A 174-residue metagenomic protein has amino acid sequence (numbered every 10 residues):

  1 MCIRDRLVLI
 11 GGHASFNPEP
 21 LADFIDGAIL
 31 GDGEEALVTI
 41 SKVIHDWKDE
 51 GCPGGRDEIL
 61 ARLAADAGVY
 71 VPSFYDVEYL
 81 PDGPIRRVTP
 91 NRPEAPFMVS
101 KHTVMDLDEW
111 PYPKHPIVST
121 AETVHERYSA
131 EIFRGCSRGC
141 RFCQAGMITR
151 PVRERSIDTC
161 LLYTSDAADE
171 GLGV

Functional and structural regions predicted by a protein language model:
M1-D5, Y163-A168: Conserved small/polar residues in nucleotide/adenosyl-binding loops
I3-N91: Glycine-rich beta-alpha loop elements in corrinoid/cobalamin-binding modules across cobalamin-dependent enzymes
I25, R134, A168: Single, functionally critical "micro-switch" positions that shape active/binding sites and transmembrane helices
I29, D169-L172: Short hydrophobic/aromatic residue motifs in ordered secondary structure
E34, E131, E170: Acidic-residue sensor for enzyme active/binding pockets
P72, E78, D82-S129: N-terminal [4Fe-4S]-dependent radical SAM core
M105-S165, V174: Radical SAM [4Fe-4S] cluster-binding motif and immediate context
